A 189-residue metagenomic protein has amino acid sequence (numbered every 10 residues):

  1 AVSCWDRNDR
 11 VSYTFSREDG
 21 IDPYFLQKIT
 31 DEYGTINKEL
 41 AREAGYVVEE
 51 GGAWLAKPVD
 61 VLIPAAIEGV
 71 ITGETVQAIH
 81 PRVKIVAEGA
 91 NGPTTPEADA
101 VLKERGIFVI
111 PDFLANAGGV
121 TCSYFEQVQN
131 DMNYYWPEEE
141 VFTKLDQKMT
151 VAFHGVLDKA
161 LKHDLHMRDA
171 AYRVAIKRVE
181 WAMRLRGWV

Functional and structural regions predicted by a protein language model:
A1-V59: Glycine-rich phosphate/diphosphate-binding loop of Rossmann-like nucleotide-binding domains
D6-R7, S12-E18, T75, A98-D99 (+1 more regions): Short acidic, glycine/serine/threonine-rich loops at helix termini
T14, G20, A53-W54, V70 (+4 more regions): Residue-level preference for alpha-helix termini and adjacent loops
T14, T30, T35, T72-T75 (+4 more regions): Residue-identity detector for threonine
V48-V59, G69-V86: Rossmann-fold NAD(P) dinucleotide-binding segment
L62: Glycine-centered flexible beta-alpha turn that most often forms the glycine-rich phosphate-binding loop
A65, H80-V189: Adenosine-phosphate binding glycine-rich loop
